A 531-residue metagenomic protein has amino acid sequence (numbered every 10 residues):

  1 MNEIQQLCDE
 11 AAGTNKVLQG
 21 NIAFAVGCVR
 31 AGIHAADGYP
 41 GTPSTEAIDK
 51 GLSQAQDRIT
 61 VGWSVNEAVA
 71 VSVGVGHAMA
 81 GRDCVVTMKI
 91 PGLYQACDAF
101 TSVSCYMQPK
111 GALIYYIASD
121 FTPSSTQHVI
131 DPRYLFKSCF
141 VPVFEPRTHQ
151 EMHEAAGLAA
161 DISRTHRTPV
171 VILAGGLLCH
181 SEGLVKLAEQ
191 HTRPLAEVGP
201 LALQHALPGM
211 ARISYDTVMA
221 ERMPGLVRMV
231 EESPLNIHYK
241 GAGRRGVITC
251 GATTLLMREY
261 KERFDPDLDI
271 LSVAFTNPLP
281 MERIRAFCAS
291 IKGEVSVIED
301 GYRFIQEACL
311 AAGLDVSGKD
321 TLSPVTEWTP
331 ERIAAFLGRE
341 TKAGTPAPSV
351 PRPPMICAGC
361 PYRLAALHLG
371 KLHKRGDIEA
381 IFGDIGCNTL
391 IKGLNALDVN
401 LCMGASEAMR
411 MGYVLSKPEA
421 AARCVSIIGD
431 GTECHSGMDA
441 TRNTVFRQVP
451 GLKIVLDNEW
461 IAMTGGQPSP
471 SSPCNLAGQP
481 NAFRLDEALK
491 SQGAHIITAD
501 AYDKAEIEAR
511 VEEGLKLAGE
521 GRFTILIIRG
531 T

Functional and structural regions predicted by a protein language model:
M1-L135, C139-H149, L177, R244 (+2 more regions): Thiamine diphosphate
M1-N21, A31, E151-I356, D500-D503 (+1 more regions): Flexible, low-complexity linker and terminal segments
A47-K50, V73-V75, A96-F100, P123-I130 (+13 more regions): Short acidic, glycine/serine/threonine-rich loops at helix termini
K50-D57, E259-I270, E487-G493: Short helix-loop-beta junction
T87-M88, A112-A118, V171-G175, I248-T249 (+5 more regions): Short beta-strand segments
F121-G176, A206, M210, P354-M355 (+2 more regions): Conserved thiamine diphosphate
S125, K392-I525: Thiamine diphosphate
